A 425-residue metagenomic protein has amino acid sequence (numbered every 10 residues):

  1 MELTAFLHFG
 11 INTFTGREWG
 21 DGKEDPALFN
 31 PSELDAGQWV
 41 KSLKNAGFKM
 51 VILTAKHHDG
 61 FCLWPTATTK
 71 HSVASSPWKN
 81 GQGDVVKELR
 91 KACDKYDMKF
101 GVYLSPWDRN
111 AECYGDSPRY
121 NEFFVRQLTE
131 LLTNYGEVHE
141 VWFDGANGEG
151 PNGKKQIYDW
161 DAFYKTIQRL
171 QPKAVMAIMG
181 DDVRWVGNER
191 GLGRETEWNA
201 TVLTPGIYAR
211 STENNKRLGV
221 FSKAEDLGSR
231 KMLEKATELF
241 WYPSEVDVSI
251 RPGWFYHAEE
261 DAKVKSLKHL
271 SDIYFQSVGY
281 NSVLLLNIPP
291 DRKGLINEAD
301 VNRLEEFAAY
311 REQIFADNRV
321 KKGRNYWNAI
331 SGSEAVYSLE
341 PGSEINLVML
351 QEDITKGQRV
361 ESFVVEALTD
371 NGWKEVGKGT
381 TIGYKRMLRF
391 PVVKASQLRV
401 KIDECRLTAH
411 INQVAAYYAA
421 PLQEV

Functional and structural regions predicted by a protein language model:
M1-F390, K401-A420: Mature catalytic domains of secreted/periplasmic carbohydrate-active enzymes
Q397-R399: Short, conserved beta-strand segments of beta-strand-rich sandwich/propeller modules, principally
E424-V425: Short, solvent-exposed mixed-charge patches
